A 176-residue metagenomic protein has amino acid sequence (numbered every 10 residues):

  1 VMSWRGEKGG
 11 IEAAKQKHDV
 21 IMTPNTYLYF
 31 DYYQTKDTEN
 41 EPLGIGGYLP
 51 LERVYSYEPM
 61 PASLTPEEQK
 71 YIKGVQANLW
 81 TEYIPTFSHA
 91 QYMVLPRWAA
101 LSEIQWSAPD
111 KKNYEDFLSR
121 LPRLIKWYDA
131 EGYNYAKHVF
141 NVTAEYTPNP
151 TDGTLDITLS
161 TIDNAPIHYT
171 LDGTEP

Functional and structural regions predicted by a protein language model:
S3-L124: Conserved alpha/beta catalytic core and glycan-binding cleft of carbohydrate-active enzymes
K112, L118-P176: Short, compositionally stereotyped local motifs that mark structural "simplifiers"
